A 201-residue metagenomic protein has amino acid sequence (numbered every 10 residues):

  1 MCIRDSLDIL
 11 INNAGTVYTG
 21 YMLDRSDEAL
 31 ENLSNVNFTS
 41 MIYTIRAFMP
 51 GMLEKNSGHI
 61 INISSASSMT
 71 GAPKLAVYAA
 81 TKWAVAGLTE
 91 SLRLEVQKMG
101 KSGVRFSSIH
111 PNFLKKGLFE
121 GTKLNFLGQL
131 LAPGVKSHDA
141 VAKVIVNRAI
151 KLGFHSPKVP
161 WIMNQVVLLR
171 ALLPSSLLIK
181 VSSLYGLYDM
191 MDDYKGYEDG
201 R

Functional and structural regions predicted by a protein language model:
M1-I3: Short, small-residue-biased leader/transition segments that mark boundaries at the very start of proteins
N13-Y18: Conserved NAD(P)H cofactor-binding loop of Rossmann-fold oxidoreductase domains
Y21-M22, S26-N32: Substrate-binding pocket helix/loop in short-chain dehydrogenase/reductase
L23, A72-A76: Active-site loop immediately N-terminal to the catalytic Tyr-X3-Lys motif of short-chain dehydrogenase/reductase
I45, T81: Active-site helix of classical SDR
S65: Residue(s) in the substrate-gating loop at a strand-loop-helix junction that position the organic substrate next
Q97-W161: SDR active-site lid
